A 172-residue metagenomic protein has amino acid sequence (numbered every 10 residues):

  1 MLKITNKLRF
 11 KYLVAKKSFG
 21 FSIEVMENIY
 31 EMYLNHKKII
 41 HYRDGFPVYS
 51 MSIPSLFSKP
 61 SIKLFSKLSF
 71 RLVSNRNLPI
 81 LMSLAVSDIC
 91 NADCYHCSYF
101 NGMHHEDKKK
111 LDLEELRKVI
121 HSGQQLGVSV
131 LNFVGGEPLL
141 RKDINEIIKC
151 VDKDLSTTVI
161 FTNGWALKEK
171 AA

Functional and structural regions predicted by a protein language model:
M1-V25: Intrinsically disordered, low-structural-confidence terminal and linker regions
L13, I23-L34, K38-F46, P54 (+1 more regions): Conserved alpha-helical substructure of the radical SAM core
